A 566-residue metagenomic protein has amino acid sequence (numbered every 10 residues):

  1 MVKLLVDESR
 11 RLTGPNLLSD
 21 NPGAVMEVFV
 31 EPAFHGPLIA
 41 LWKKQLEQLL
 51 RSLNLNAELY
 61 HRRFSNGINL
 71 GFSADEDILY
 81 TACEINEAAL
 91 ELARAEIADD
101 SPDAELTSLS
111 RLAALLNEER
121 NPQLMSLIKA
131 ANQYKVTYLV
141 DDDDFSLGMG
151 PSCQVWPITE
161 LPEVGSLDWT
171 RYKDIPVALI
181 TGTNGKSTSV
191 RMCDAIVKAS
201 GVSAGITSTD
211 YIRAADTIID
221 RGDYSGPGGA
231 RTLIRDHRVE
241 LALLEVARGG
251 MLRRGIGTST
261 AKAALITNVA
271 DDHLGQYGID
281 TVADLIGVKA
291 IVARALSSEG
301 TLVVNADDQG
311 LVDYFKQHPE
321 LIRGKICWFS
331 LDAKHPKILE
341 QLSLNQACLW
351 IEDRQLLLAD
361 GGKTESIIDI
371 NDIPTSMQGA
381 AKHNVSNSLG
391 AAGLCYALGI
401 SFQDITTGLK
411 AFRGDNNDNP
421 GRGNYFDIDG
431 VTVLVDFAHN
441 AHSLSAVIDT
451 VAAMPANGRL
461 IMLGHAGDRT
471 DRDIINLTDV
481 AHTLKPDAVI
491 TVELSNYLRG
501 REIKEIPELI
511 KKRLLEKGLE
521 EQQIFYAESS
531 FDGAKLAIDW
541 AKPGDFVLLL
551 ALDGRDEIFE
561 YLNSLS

Functional and structural regions predicted by a protein language model:
M1-P176, S203: Preference for protein termini
M1-Y60, F64, G393-Q403, T407-S566: ATP-dependent carboxylate-amine ligase
A131, I180, T207, E245 (+8 more regions): Residue-level signal for inorganic ion chemistry
Y138, S203-A204, I326, R459 (+1 more regions): Hydrophobic anchor at the start of a short beta-strand that flanks the dinucleotide cofactor-binding loop
D144-M149, D210-R213, D353-G361: Short polybasic amphipathic segments
S166-Y211: Walker A (P-loop) phosphate-binding motif
A214-W328, A333-H335: Flexible active-site lid/hinge loop adjacent to a nucleotide/diphosphate and Mg2+-phosphate binding pocket
I279-I286, A290, R323-S445: Adenine nucleotide phosphate-binding catalytic loops in nucleotide-utilizing enzymes
